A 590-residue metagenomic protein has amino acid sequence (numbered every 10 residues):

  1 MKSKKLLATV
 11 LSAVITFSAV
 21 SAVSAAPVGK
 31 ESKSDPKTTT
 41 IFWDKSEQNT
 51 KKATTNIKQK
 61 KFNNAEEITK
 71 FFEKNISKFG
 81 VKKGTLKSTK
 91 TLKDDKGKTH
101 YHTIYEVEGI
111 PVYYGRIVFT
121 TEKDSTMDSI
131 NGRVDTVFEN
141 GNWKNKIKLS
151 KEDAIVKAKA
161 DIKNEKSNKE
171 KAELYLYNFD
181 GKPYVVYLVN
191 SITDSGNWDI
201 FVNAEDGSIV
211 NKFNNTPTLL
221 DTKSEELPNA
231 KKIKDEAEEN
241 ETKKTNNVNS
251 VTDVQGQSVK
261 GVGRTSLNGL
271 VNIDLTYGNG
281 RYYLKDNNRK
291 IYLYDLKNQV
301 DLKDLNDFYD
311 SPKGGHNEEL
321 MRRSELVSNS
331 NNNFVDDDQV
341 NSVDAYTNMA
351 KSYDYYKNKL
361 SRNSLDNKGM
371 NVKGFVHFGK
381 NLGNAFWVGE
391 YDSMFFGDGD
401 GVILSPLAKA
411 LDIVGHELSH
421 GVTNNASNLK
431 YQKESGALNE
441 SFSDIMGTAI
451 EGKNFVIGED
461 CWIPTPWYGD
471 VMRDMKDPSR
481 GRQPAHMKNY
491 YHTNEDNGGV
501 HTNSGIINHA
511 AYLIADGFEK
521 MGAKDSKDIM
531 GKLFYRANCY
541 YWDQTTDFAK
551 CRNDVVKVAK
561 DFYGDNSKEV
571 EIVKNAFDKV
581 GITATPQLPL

Functional and structural regions predicted by a protein language model:
K2-S3, L7, A22-I413, G421-L590: Zymogen propeptides/activation segments of proteases
V10-A19: Hydrophobic core
